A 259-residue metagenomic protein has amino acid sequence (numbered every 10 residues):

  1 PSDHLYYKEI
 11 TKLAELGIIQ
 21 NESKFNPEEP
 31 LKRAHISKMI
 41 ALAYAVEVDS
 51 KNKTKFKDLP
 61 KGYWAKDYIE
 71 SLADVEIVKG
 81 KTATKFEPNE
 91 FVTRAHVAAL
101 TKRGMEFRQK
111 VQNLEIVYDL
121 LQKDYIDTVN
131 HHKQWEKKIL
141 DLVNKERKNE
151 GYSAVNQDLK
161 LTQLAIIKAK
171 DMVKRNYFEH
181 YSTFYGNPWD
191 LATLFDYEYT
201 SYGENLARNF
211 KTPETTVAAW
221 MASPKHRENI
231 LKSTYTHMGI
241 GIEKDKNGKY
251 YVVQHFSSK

Functional and structural regions predicted by a protein language model:
P1-Y7, E15-A34, A41-D67, K79-A95 (+2 more regions): Feature responds to low-complexity, polar/acidic, surface-exposed segments characteristic of secreted/exported proteins
N21-K24, T84, N113-V117, N149-Q163 (+3 more regions): Surface-exposed patches in mature extracellular/periplasmic domains of secreted proteins
T93, D119, E204-K259: Disulfide-stabilized extracellular recognition modules
D119-K174: A short alpha-helix/helix-coil micro-patch that ends at or immediately precedes a cysteine
Q163-T212, I230: Short, surface-exposed glycine/acidic/tryptophan-bearing loops
